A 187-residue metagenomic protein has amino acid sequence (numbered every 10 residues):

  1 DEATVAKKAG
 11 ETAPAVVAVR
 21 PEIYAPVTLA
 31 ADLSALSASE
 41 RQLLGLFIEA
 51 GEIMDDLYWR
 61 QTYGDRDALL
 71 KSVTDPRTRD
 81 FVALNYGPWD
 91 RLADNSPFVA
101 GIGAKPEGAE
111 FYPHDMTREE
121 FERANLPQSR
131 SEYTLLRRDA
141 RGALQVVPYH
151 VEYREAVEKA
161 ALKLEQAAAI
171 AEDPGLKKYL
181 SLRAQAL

Functional and structural regions predicted by a protein language model:
V5-Y179, R183: N-terminal helix-rich structural modules
L187: Extended, Lys/Arg-enriched charged tracts that mediate electrostatic binding to polyanionic substrates
